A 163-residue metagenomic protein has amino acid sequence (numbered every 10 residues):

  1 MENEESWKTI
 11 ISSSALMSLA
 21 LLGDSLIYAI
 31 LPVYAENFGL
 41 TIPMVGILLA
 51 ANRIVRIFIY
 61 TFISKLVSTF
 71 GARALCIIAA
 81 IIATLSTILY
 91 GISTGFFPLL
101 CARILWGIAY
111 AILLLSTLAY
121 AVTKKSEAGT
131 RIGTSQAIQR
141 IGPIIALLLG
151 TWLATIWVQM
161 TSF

Functional and structural regions predicted by a protein language model:
E4-V33: Pair of pore-lining "gating" transmembrane helices in MFS-fold secondary transporters
G39, G71, I92-P98: Helix-breaking motifs and short loop linkers at transmembrane-helix boundaries and internal kinks in secondary membrane
I47-S64: Central cavity-lining transmembrane alpha-helices of secondary-active solute carriers, predominantly the Major
I59-G71, A154: Helix-to-loop junctions at the C-terminal end of transmembrane segments in multipass secondary transporters
A74-I88: Structural signature of the two symmetry-related core transmembrane helices
S86, F97-L105: Paired small-residue
A102-Q139: Cytoplasmic helix-loop-helix junction between adjacent transmembrane helices in 12-TM secondary transporters
T134-F163: Helix-loop-helix hairpin linking two adjacent transmembrane segments in secondary transporters
